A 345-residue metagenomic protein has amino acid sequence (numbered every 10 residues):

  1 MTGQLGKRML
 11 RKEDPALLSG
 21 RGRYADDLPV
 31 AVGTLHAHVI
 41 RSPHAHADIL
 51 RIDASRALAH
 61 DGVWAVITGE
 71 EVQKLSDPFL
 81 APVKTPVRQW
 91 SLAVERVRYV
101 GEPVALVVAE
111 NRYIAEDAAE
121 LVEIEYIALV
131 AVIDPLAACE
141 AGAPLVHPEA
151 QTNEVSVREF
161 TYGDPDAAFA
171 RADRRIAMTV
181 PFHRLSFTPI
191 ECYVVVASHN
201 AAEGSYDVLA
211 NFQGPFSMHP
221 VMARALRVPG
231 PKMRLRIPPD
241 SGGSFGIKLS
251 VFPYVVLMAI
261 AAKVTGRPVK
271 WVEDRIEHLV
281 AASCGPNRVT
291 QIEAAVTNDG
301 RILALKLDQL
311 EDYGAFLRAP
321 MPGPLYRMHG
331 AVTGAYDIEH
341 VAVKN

Functional and structural regions predicted by a protein language model:
M1-V155, Y254, V264: Flexible, low-hydrophobicity surface segments
A25-L35, F169, I190-Y193, H340-N345: Flexible hinge/switch segments at interdomain interfaces of large molecular machines
V39-I67, A105-E125, V195-T265, A319-T333: Alpha-helical support elements that line or immediately flank enzyme active sites and cofactor-binding pockets
G69, K232-P239, G266-I276, L303-D308 (+1 more regions): Beta-strand segments within the central parallel beta-sheet cores of soluble alpha/beta enzyme folds
D77-F79, A170-L185, W271-H278, M321: Short Pro/Gly-enriched beta-strand edge/turn motifs at strand-loop
K84-A109, Y113-I114, F245-V296: Glycine-rich and small/hydrophobic secondary-structure elements
V87, I114-L136, V157, G214-M218 (+2 more regions): Gly/Pro-rich active-site capping loops and adjacent beta-alpha segments that organize cofactor/substrate pockets
E140-L226: Helix-loop-helix junctions that connect adjacent transmembrane helices in secondary transporters/permeases, recognized
